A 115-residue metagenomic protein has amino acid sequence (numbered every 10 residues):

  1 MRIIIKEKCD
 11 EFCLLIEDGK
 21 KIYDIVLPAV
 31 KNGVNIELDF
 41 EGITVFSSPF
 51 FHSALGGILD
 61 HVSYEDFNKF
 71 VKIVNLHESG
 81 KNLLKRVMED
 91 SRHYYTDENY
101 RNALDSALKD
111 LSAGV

Functional and structural regions predicted by a protein language model:
M1-E37, T44, G56-V115: STAS-like cytosolic regulatory interaction modules
D18, F50-F51: Residues at alpha-helix caps and immediate loop-helix transition turns in enzyme cores, especially N- and C-cap
G42-F50: Acidic, metal-coordinating catalytic cores used for nucleic-acid/nucleotide bond scission and strand-transfer chemistry
